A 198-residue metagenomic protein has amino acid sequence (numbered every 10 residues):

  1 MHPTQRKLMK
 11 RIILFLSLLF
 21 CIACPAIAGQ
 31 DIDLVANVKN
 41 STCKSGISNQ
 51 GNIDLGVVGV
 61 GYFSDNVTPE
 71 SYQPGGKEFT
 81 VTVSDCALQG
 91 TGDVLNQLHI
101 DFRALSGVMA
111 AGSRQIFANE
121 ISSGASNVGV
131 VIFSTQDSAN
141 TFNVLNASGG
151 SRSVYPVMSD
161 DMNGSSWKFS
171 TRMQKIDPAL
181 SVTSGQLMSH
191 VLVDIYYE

Functional and structural regions predicted by a protein language model:
H2-R6, I27-E198: Mature extracellular/passenger domains of Gram-negative fimbrial/pilin and adhesin proteins
K10-L18: Sec-dependent signal peptide recognition, specifically the positively charged N-region followed immediately by
F15, A26-I27: Cleavable N-terminal signal peptides
C21-P25: N-terminal signal peptide c-region/cleavage motif recognized by signal peptidases
